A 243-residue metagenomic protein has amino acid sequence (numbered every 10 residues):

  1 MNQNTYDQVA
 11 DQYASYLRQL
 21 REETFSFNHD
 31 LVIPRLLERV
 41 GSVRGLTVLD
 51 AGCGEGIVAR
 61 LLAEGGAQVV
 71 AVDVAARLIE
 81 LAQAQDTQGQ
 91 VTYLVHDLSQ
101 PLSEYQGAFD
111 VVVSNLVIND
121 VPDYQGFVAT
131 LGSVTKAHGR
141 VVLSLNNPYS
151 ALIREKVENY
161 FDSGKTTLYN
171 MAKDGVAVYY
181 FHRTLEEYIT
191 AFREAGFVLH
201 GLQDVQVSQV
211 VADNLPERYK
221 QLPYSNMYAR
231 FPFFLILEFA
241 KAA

Functional and structural regions predicted by a protein language model:
M1-V43, I57, L61, L78-L81: Conserved class I S-adenosyl-L-methionine
L49-A51, E55-Q100: Class I SAM-dependent methyltransferase SAM/SAH-binding core
S103-V112: A short acidic, Gly/Pro-enriched loop at the edge of an enzyme's catalytic core that lines a small-molecule cofactor
V111-Y124: A short SAM/SAH-binding and catalytic strip from SAM-dependent methyltransferases
Q125-R140: A short glycine-rich, Lys/Arg-flanked "PGG" loop and its adjoining helix->strand segment in the class I
V141-Y169: Conserved class I S-adenosyl-L-methionine
Y179-L202: Short alpha-helix
A195-A243: C-terminal lobe and adjacent flexible extensions of AdoMet/dcAdoMet transferase-like proteins
